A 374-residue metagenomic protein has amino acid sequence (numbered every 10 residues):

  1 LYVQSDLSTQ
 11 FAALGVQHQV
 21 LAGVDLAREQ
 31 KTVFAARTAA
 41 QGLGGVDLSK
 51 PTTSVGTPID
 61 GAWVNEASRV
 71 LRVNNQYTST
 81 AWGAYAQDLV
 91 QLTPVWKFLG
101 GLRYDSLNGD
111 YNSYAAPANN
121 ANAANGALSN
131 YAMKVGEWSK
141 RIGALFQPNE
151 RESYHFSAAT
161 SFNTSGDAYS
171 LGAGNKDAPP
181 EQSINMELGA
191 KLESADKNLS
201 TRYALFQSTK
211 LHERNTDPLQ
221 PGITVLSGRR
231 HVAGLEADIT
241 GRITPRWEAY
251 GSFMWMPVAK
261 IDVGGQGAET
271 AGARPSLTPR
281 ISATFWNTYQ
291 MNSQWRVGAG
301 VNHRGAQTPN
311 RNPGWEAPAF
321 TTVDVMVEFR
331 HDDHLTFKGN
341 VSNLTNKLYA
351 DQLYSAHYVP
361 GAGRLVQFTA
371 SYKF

Functional and structural regions predicted by a protein language model:
L1, T78-W82, K134-W138, Q182-M186 (+5 more regions): Residues that define the transmembrane beta-barrel architecture of outer-membrane proteins
T9, V24-Q30, Y104-D110, A158-T164 (+7 more regions): Transmembrane beta-strands of outer-membrane beta-barrel pores
T9-A12, L89-L92, G136, A144-P148 (+9 more regions): Residue-level signature of outer-membrane beta-barrel architecture
G15, V95-F98, E150-Y154, D196-T201 (+4 more regions): Repeated loop/turn-to-beta-strand initiation elements of outer-membrane beta-barrel proteins
Q17-E150, A173, S252: Signature of Gram-negative outer-membrane beta-barrel scaffolds
Q147, S153-H155, P179-D262, N340-S342: Membrane-embedded beta-barrel scaffold of Gram-negative outer-membrane proteins
Q207-T209, L226-R311, T345, T369-S371: Gram-negative outer-membrane beta-barrel transporters
H303-N310, E328-F374: C-terminal beta-signal and adjacent terminal beta-strands/loops of Gram-negative outer-membrane beta-barrel proteins
